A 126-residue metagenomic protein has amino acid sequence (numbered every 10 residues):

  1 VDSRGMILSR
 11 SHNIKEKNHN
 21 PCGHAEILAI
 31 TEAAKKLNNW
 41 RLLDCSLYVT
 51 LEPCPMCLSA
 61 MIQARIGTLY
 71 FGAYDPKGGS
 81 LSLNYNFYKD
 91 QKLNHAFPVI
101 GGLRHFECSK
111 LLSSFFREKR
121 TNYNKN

Functional and structural regions predicted by a protein language model:
V1-E16: RNase H-like nuclease fold core
M6, S46, T68-L69: Structural motif
L8, I27-I30, Y70, F116: Conserved protein kinase catalytic domain
I14-L28: A short, polar/charged loop-to-alpha-helix boundary motif
I27-I62: Helix-adjacent hinge/juxtasegments
W40, P53-N126: Zinc-dependent deaminase
